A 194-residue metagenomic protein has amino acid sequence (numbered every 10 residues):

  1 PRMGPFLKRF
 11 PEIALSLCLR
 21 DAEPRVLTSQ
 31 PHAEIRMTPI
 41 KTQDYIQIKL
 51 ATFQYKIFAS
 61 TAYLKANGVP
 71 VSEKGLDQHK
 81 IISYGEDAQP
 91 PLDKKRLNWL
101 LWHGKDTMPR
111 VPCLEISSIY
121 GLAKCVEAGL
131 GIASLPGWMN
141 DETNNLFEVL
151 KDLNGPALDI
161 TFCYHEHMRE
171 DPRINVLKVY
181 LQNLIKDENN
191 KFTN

Functional and structural regions predicted by a protein language model:
P1-Q43: Central regulatory/effector-binding core of bacterial HTH transcription factors
P1-R9, Y180-K191: Generic non-transmembrane alpha-helical segments
D21, T61, G85, E166-M168: Residue-level signal for short, function-critical loop segments
T28, I40-D159, D187-N194: C-terminal regulatory
I160-E170: A bilobed periplasmic-binding-protein/Venus flytrap-type ligand-binding module shared by bacterial periplasmic
R169-N183: Short amphipathic alpha-helical coupling segments at ligand-binding clamshell hinges and other catalytic/signaling
